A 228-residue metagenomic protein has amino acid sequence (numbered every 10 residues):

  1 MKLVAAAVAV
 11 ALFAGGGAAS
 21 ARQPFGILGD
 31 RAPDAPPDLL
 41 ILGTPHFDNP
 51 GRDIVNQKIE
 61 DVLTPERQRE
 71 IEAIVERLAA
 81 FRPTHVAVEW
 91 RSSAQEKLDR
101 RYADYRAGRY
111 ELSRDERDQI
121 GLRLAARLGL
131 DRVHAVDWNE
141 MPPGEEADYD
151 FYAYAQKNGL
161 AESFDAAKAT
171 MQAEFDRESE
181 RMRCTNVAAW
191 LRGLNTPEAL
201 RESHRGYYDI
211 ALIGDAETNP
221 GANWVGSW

Functional and structural regions predicted by a protein language model:
A5-G15: Bacterial N-terminal signal peptides
A19-A21: Boundary at the C-terminal end of the N-terminal hydrophobic targeting segment
Q23-P45, E60: N-terminal regions that are enriched for targeting/export leaders and immediately downstream pro/stem segments
F25, E60-V75, R106: N-terminal post-signal-peptidase region of extra-cytosolic proteins
P45-D48, S92-Q95, N139-P143: Solvent-exposed loop/turn segments at secondary-structure junctions within structured extracellular/periplasmic domains
P45-R67: Acidic/histidine-rich helix-loop elements that form or flank divalent-metal/phosphate-binding sites at the catalytic
L78, R82-V88: Proline-aspartate-enriched helix->loop->beta-strand connector
L98-W228: Hydrophobic, often amphipathic alpha-helical segments used for membrane interaction and targeting
